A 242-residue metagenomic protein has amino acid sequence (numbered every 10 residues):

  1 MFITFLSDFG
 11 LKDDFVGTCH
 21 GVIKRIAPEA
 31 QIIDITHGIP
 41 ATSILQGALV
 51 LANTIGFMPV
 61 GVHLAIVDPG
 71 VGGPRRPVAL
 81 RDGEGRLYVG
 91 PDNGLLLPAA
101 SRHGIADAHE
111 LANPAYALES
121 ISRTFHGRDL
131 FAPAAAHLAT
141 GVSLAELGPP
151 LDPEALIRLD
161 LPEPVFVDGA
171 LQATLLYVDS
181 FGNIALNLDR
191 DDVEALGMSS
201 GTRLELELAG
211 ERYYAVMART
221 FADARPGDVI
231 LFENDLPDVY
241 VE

Functional and structural regions predicted by a protein language model:
M1-F9, D14-V67: Alpha/propeptide regions of enzymes that mature by internal proteolysis
F2-T4, A30-I33, G61-L64, P77-A79 (+8 more regions): Structural motif
S7-F9, I35-H37, I66-P69, D82-G83 (+7 more regions): Fold-independent oxyanion-binding glycine-rich loops and adjacent beta-strand/coil segments at enzyme active sites
D14, T18, A27, T42 (+5 more regions): Conserved active-site and cofactor/substrate-binding residues in soluble primary-metabolism enzymes
I26-I32, Q46, F57-V67, G72-D129: Active-site histidine-anchored catalytic micro-motif
I55-M58, V71-G72, A79-D82, Y88 (+6 more regions): Solvent-exposed alpha-helices and their adjacent loops that cap or buttress functional pockets in soluble metabolic
S120-M198: Anionic-ligand-binding alpha/beta catalytic cores of soluble enzymes and soluble regulatory domains that recognize
N187-E242: A conserved acidic, glycine/proline-rich C-terminal tail/linker
